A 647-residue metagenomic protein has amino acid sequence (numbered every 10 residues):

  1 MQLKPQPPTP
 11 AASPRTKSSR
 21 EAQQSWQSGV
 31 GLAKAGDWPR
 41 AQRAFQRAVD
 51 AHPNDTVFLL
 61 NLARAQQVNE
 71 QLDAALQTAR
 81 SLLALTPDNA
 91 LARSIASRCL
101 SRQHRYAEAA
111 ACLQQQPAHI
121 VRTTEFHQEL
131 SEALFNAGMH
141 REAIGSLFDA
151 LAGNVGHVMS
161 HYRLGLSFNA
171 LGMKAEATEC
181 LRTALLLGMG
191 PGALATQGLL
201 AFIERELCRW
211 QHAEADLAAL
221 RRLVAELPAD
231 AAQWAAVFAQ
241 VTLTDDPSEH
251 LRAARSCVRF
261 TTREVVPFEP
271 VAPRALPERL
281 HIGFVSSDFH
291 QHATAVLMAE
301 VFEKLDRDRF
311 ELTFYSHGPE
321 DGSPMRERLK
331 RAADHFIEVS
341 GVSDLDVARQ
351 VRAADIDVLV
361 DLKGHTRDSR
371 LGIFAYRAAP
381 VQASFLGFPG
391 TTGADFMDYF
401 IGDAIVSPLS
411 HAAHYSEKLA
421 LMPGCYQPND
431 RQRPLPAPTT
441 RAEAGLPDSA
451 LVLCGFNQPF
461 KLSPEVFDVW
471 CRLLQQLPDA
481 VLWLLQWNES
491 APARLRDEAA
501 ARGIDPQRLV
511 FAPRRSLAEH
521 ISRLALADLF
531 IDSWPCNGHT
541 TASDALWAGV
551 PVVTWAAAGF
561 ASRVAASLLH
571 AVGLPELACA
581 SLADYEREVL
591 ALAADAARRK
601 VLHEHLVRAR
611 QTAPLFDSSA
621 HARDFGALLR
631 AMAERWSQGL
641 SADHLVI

Functional and structural regions predicted by a protein language model:
M1-L446, Q458, D468, D497-G503 (+5 more regions): Alpha-helical solenoid repeat scaffolds of the TPR/TPR-like class and their adjacent stem/linker regions that mediate
R279-G283, A450-V452, V481: Residues that mark the start of a beta-strand
R309-E311, C471-A501, P506: A conserved nucleotide-sugar
T366, D532-T541, W555-R563: Nucleotide-sugar-dependent
C454-E465: Substrate-binding clefts and catalytic carboxylate motifs of secreted carbohydrate-active enzymes
A545-W547, H570: Short alpha-helix at the nucleotide-sugar/activated-sugar donor binding site of glycosyltransferases and closely
S562-G573, A578: Short acidic/histidine- and often glycine-rich active-site loop of Leloir-type glycosyltransferases that engages
